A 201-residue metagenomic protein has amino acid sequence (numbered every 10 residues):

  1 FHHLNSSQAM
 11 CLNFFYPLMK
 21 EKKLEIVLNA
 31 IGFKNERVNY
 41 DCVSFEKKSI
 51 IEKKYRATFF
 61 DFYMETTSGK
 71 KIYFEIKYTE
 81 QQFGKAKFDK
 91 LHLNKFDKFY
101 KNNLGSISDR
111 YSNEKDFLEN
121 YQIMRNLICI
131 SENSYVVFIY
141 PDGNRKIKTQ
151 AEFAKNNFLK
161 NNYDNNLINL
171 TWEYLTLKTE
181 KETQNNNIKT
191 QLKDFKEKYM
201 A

Functional and structural regions predicted by a protein language model:
F1-V38: Nuclease catalytic cores
N5, A9, N13, K54-T58 (+2 more regions): Short, well-structured alpha-helical interface segments that form or flank functional binding sites
R37-T67, K115: Active-site metal-binding core of divalent-cation-utilizing nuclease and nuclease-like domains
K48-K53, Y78-Q81, D142-R145: Short, solvent-exposed loop/turn segments at secondary-structure junctions
Y63-Y73, Q81: Active-site beta-strand-loop-beta-strand hairpin of nuclease catalytic cores that positions key catalytic residues
G69-E75, S134-V137: Conserved active-site beta-strand-loop modules that form the wall/rim of enzyme catalytic pockets and either contain
F83-P141: Acidic, metal/cofactor-coordinating or nucleic-acid-engaging core segments within structured domains
I123-L127, S131, V137-A201: Non-catalytic C-terminal interaction segments of nucleic acid-processing enzymes
